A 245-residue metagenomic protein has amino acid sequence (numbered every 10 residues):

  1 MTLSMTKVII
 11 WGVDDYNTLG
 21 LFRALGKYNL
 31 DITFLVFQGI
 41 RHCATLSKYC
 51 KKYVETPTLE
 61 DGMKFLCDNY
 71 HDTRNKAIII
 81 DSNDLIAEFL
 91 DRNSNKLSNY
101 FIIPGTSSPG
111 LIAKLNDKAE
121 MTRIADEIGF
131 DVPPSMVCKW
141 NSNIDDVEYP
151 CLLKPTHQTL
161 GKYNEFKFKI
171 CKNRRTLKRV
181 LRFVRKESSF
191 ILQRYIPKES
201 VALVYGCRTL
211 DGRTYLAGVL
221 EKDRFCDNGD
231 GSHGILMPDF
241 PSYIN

Functional and structural regions predicted by a protein language model:
M1-S107: ATP-binding N-terminal substructure of ATP-dependent carboxylate-amine bond-forming enzymes
V8, S135, L153, L192 (+1 more regions): Generic preference for hydrophobic
F22-R23, L66-C67, D91-S94, T122 (+3 more regions): Short amphipathic alpha-helical segments and helix-helix/interface helices
L30-T33, V132-P133, C151, F190: Hydrophobic anchor at the start of a short beta-strand that flanks the dinucleotide cofactor-binding loop
K51, L97-K169: A conserved helix-loop-beta module that forms one wall/lid of the active-site cleft in ATP-utilizing catalytic domains
D131-S135, K162-K198, F225-G231: Conserved ATP-binding module of the ATP-grasp superfamily
Y149, S188, S200-A202: Short beta-strand or tight-loop elements that sit immediately N-terminal to catalytic metal-binding acidic residues
K172-R175, R194-N245: ATP-dependent carboxylate/phosphate-activation module, predominantly the ATP-grasp catalytic core and closely related
